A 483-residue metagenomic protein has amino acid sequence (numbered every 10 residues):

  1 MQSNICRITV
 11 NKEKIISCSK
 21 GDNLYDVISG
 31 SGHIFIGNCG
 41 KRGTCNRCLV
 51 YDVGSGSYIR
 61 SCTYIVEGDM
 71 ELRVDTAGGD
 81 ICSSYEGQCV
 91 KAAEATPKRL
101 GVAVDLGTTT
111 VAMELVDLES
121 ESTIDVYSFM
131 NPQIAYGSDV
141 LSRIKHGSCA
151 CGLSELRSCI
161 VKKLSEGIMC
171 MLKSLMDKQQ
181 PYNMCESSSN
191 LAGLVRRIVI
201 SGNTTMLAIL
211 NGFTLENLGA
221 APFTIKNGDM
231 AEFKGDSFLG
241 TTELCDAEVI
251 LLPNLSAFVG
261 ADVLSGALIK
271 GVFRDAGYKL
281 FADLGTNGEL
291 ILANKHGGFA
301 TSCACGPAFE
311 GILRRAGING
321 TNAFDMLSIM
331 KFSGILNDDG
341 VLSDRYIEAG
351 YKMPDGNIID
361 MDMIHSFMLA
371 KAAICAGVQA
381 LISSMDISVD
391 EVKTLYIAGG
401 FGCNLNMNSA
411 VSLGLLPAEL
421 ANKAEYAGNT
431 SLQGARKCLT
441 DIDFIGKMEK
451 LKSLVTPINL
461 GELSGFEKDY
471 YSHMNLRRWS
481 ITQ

Functional and structural regions predicted by a protein language model:
S3-I5, G54-A103, V111: Fe-S ferredoxin-like electron-transfer domains and their immediately adjacent linker/connector regions across
N4-R7, R73, A77-G87, L244 (+3 more regions): Acidic, glycine/GT-rich loop-and beta-edge segments that sit at the periphery of enzyme/chaperone cores
H33-G68: Local cysteine-cluster metal-coordination motifs and their immediate loop/turn environment, predominantly Fe-S cluster
M113, E121-D139, E216-E232, S265-L268 (+2 more regions): Glycine-rich phosphate-binding loop of actin/hexokinase-like ATP-binding domains
P132-D177, L313, A373: N-terminal phosphate-binding loop and adjacent alpha-helix
D139, P181-M184, N190, I209-S265: Glycine-rich phosphate-binding loop and adjoining helix at the ATP-binding site of ATP-dependent phosphoryl-transfer
K163-L175, V263-G266, K270, M368-D390: Phosphate/ATP-binding catalytic cores across multiple sugar-kinase/actin-like superfamilies, primarily ASKHA
N294-H296, I387-L451: Catalytic phosphate/nucleotide-handling subdomain of diverse soluble enzymes
